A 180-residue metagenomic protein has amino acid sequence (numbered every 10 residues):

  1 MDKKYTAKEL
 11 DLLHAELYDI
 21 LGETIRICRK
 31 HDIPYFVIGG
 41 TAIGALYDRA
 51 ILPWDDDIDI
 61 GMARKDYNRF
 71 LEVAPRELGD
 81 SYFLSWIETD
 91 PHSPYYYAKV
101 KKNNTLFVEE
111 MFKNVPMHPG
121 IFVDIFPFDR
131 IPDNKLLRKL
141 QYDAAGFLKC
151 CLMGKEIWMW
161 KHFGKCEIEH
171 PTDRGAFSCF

Functional and structural regions predicted by a protein language model:
D2-H31, A74-D133, K149-F180: Conserved catalytic core of two-metal-ion nucleotidyltransferases
I25-I58, Y67-N68: Active-site nucleotide-donor binding segment shared across nucleotidyl transfer reactions
G61-A63: Short hydrophobic/aromatic beta-strand micro-patches that form the beta-sheet surface supporting nucleotide- or nucleic
K65-N68, P75: Short alpha-helix within the catalytic core of nucleotide-sugar-dependent glycosyltransferases
K135-L140: A short secondary-structure junction signal
